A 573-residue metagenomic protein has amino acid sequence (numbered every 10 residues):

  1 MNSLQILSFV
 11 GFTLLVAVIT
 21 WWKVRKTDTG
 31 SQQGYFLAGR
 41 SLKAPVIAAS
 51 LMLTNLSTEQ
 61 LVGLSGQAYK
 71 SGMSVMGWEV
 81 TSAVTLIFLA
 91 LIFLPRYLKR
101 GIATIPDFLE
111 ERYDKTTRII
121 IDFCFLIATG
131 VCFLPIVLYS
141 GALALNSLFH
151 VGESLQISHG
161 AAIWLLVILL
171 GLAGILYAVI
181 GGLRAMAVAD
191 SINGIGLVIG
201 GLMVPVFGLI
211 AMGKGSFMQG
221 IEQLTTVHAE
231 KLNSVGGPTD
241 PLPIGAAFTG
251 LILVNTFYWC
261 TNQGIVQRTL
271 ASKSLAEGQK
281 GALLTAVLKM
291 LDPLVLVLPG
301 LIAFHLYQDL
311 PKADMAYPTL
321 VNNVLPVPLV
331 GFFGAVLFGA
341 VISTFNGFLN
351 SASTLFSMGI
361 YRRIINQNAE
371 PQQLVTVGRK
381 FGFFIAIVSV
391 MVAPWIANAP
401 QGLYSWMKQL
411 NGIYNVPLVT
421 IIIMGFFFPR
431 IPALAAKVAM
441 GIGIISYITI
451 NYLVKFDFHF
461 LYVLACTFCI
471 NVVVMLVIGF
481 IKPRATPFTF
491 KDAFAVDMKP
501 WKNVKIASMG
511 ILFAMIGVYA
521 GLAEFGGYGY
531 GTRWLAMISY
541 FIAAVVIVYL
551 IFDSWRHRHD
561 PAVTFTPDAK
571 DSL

Functional and structural regions predicted by a protein language model:
M1-L573: Membrane-embedded helix-loop-helix hairpins and adjacent transmembrane boundary segments in multi-pass transporters
